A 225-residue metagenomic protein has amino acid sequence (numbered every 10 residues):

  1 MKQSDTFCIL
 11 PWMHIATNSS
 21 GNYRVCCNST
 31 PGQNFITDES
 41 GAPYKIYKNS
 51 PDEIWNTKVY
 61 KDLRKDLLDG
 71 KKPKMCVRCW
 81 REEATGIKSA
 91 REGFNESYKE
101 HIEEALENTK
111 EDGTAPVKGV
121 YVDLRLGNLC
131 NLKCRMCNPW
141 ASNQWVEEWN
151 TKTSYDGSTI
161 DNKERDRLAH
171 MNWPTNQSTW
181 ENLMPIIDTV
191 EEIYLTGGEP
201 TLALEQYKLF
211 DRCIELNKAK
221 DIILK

Functional and structural regions predicted by a protein language model:
M1-E103, Y121: Accessory C-terminal segments flanking Radical SAM cores
W12-Y23, D112-W140, E191-Y194: N-terminal pre-triad scaffold of radical SAM enzymes
N56-K61, S142, N176-Q177: Polar helix-capping/helix-linker motif
K71-G119, N150-E181, P185: Non-catalytic membrane-proximal stalk/linker segments that position and tether the catalytic domains
W80-E82, C137-N143: Detector for the c-type heme attachment site
G119-L129, W140-T175, D188-Q206, L216-K225: Core AdoMet radical
C213: Catalytic phosphate/metal-binding cores of nucleic-acid and nucleotide-processing enzymes, i.e., regions that mediate
